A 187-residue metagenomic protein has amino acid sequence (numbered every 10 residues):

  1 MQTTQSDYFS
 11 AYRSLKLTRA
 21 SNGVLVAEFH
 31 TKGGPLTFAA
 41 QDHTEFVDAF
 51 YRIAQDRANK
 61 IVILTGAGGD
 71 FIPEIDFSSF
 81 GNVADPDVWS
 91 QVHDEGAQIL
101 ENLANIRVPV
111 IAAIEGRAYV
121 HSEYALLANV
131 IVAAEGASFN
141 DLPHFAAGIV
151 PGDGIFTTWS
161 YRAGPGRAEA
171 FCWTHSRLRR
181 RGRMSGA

Functional and structural regions predicted by a protein language model:
M1-T65: Conserved CoA-thioester-binding segment of acyl-CoA-metabolizing enzymes
A27, L64, D76, Y124-L126 (+1 more regions): Hydrophobic/aromatic residues within transmembrane alpha-helices of multi-pass small-molecule transporters
F38, A58, G66-I99, F145: Glycine- (often His-adjacent) and acidic-residue-rich active-site loop that binds/positions the CoA thioester
A49-R52, E95-R107: Catalytic-core regions built around general acid/base machinery
I99, L103-A104, A118-C172: CoA-thioester-processing core
R107-R117: A short, small-residue-rich loop immediately preceding and capping a beta-strand
Y119-H121, H175-G182: Acidic, divalent-metal-coordinating active-site segment for phosphoryl/phosphodiester hydrolysis, typified by short
